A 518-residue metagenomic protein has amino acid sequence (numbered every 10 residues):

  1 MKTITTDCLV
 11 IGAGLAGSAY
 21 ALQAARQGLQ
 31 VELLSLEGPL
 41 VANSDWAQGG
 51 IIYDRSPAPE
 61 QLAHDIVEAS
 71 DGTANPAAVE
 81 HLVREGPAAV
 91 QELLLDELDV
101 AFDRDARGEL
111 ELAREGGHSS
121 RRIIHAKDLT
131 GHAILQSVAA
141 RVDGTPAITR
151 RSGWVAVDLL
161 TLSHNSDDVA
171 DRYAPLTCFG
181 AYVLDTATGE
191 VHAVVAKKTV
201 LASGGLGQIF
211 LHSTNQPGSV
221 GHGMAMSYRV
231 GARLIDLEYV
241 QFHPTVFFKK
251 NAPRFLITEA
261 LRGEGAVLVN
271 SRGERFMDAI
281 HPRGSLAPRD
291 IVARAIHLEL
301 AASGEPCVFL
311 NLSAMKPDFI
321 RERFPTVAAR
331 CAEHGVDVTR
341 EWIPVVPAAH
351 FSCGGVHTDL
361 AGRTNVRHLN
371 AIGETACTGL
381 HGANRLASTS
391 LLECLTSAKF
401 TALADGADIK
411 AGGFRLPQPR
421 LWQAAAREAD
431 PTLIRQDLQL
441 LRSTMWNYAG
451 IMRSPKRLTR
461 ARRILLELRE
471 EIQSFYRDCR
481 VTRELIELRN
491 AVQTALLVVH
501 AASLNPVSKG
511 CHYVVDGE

Functional and structural regions predicted by a protein language model:
T3-T6, G189-K198, N365-H368: Core beta-strand elements of the Rossmann-like FAD/NAD(P) dinucleotide-binding domain in flavoenzyme oxidoreductases
I4, Q23, Q27, G38-L40 (+9 more regions): Glycine- and aromatic-enriched mobile tails/lids
C8-L33: N-terminal Rossmann-like FAD-binding beta1-loop-alpha1 element of flavoenzymes
E37-V67, D71, Q241-P244, A252-F255: Conserved N-terminal glycine-rich FAD pyrophosphate-binding loop of Rossmann-like flavoproteins
P76-P87, R122-A140, R151, S213-G221 (+3 more regions): Short beta-strand to alpha-helix junction loop
L94-E190, V195, A202, V246-K249 (+1 more regions): Conserved redox-cofactor binding core of oxidoreductases
K198-F255, A302, S388-F400: Glycine-rich loop(s) and the adjacent beta-strand/alpha-helix scaffold that form part
M226, A232-E341, A404-K410: An anion/pyrophosphate-binding glycine-rich loop and adjacent beta-alpha core in soluble alpha-beta enzymes
